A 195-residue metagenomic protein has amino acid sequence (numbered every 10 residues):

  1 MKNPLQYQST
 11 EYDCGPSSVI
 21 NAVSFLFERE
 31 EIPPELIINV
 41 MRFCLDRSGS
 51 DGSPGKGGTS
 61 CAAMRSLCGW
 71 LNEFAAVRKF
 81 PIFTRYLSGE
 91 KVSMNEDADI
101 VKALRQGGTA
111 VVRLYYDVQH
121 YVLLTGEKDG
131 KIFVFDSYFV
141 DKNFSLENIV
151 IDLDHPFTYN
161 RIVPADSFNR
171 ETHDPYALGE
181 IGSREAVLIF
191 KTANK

Functional and structural regions predicted by a protein language model:
M1-G89: Cysteine-nucleophile protease catalytic domains, especially the papain-like/related folds used in DUB/UBL proteases
M1-T10, N21-S24, D99-I100, K128 (+2 more regions): Active-site-adjacent structural elements in enzyme catalytic domains
E28, P54, L124-G126, L146-N148: General "foldedness" signal
V40-C44, L67, L71-N72, D99-L104 (+2 more regions): Generic hydrophobic, helix-prone segments enriched in Leu/Val/Ile
G52-G55, S60, V92, D129 (+1 more regions): Polar low-complexity intrinsically disordered regions enriched in Ser/Thr and small residues
L67-I82, V112-E127, I149-Y159: Hydrophobic transmembrane alpha-helix bundles
R85-F139, N143: Active-site-adjacent substructure of cysteine-protease-like catalytic cores
L104-Q106, E127-K195: Noncatalytic regulatory segments and standalone regulatory/sensor domains
